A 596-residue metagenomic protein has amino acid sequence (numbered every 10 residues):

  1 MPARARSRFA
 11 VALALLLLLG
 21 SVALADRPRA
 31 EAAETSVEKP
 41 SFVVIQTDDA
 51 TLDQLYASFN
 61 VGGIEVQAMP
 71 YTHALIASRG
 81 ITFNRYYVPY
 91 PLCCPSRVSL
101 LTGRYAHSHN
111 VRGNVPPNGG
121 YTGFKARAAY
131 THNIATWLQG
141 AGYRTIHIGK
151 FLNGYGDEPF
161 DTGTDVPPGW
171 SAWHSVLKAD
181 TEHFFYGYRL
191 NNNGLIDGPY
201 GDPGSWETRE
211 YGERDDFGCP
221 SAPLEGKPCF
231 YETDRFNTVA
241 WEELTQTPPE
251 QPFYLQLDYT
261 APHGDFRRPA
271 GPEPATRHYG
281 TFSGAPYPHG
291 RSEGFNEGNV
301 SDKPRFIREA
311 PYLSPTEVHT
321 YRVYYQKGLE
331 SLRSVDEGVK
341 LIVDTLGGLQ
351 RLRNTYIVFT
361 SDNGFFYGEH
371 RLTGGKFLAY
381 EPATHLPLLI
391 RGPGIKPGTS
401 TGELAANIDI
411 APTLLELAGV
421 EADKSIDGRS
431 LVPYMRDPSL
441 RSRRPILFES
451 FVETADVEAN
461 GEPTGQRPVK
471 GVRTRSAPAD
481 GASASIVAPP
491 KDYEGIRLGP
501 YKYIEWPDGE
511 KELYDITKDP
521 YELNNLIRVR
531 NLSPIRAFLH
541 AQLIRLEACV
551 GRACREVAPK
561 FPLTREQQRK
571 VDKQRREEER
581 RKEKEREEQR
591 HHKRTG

Functional and structural regions predicted by a protein language model:
V11-V22: Bacterial N-terminal signal peptides
G20-S36: C-terminal region of N-terminal signal peptides and the immediate post-cleavage residues of exported proteins
V37-P40, D49-V66, K178-R209, E213-D234 (+6 more regions): Active-site-proximal cap/lid insertion segments
E38-P40, T47, T51-L52, L313-V323 (+4 more regions): Long, internal low-complexity/basic segments
E38-V43, S78-N84, S108, Q139-I146 (+5 more regions): Loop/turn elements at helix/coil->beta-strand transitions in domains of secreted/extracellular proteins
V44-T47, T51-I146, D157, Y188-N193: Active-site segment of extracytoplasmic enzymes that catalyze sulfate/phosphate-ester chemistry
S58-G63, R79-R104, R112, H147-D161 (+8 more regions): Short, solvent-exposed turn/loop segments enriched in Gly/Ser/Thr/Pro and often Arg
P168-E182, N363-E369, I408-A411, E416-E512 (+3 more regions): C-terminal cap/loop subdomain of S1 sulfatases and analogous C-terminal strand-loop tails that border
